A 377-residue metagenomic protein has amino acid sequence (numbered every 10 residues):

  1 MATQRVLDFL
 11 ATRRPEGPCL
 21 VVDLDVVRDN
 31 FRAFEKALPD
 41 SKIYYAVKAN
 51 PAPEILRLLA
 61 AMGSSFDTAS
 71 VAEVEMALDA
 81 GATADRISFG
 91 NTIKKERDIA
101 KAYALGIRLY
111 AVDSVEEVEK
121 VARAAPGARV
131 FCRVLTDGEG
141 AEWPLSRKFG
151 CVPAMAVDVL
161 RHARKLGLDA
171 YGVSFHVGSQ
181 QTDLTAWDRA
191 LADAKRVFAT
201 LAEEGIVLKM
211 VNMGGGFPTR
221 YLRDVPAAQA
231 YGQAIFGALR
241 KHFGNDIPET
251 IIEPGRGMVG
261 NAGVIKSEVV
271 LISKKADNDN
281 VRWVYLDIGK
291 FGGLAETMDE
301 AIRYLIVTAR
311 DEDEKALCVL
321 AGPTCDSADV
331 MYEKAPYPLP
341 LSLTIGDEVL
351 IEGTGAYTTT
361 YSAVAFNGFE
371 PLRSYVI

Functional and structural regions predicted by a protein language model:
M1-A128, K165, D169, E203 (+2 more regions): A charged N-terminal "starter" segment
R5-V6, P15, A234, N245-I377: Charged (often Lys/Glu-rich) extended helix/loop segments that serve as interaction or gating elements
V21-R28, A49, P53, T68-V71 (+11 more regions): Electropositive phosphate-/nucleotide-binding environments in soluble metabolic enzymes
K42-Y44, S65, A84-S88, L109 (+6 more regions): Structural preference for beta-strand elements that scaffold enzyme active sites
K48-A52, A69-A72, T92-K94, V115-E117 (+7 more regions): Active-site beta-loop-alpha junctions enriched in small/polar residues
I55-A61, H242, P338-L341: A short acidic-Thr-Gly-centered motif at the start of a beta-strand
L56, D79, I99-K101, V121-A124 (+6 more regions): Short acidic, glycine/serine/threonine-rich loops at helix termini
T136-S273, M331, P336, N367-F369: Active-site loop/helix belt of alpha/beta enzymes
